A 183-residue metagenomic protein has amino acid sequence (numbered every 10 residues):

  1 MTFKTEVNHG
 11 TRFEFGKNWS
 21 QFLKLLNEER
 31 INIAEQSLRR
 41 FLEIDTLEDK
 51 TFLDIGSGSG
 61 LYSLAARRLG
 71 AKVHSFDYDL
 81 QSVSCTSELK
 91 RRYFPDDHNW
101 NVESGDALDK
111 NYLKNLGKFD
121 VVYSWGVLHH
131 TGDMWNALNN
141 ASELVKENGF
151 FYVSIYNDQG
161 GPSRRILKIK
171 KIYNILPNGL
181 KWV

Functional and structural regions predicted by a protein language model:
M1-L26, I31-N32: N-terminal, positively charged/glycine-rich alpha-helical extensions of SAM-dependent methyltransferases
E29-E48: Conserved alpha-helix/loop element of class I SAM-dependent methyltransferases that forms part of the SAM/SAH-binding
K50-G56: Conserved class I S-adenosyl-L-methionine
L61, A65-D109: Class I SAM-dependent methyltransferase SAM/SAH-binding core
Y112-V121: A short acidic, Gly/Pro-enriched loop at the edge of an enzyme's catalytic core that lines a small-molecule cofactor
V121-G132: A short SAM/SAH-binding and catalytic strip from SAM-dependent methyltransferases
W135-E147: A short glycine-rich, Lys/Arg-flanked "PGG" loop and its adjoining helix->strand segment in the class I
F150-W182: Conserved class I S-adenosyl-L-methionine
